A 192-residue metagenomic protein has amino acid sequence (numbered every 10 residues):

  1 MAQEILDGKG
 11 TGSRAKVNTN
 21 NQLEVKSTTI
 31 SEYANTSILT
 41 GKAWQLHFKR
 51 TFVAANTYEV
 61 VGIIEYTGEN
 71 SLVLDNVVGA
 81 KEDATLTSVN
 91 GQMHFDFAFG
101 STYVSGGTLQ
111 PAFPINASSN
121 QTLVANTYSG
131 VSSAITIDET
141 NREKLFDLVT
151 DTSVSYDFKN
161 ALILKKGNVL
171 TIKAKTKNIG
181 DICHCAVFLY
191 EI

Functional and structural regions predicted by a protein language model:
M1-G12, I30-I192: Beta-strand-centric surfaces of beta-sandwich/beta-rich domains
S13-V17: Broad, structure-driven detector of short, well-ordered beta-strand segments within folded domains
Q22-I30: Low-complexity, small-hydrophobic/phenylalanine-enriched stretches that adopt extended beta/coil conformations used
